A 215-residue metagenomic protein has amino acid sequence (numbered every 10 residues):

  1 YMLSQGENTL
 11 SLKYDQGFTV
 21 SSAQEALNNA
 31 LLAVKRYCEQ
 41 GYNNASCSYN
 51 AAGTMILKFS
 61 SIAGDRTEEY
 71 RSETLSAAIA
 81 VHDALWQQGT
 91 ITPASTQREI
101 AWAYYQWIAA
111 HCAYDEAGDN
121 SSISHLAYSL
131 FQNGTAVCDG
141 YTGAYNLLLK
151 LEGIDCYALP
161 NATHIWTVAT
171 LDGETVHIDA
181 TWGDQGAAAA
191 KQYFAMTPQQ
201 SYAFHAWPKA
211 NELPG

Functional and structural regions predicted by a protein language model:
Y1-A84, W182: Linear, non-domain "peripheral" regions
S11-L12, K58, A109-H111, D115-S122 (+2 more regions): Repeated polar recognition positions within modular binding domains
G17-F18, G64, A110-D115, A136-C138 (+2 more regions): Solvent-exposed loop/turn segments at secondary-structure junctions within structured extracellular/periplasmic domains
Y70-L130: Secondary-structure boundary elements
A127-Y141: A short, highly charged nucleic-acid-interacting micro-segment common to nuclease and nuclease-linked defense proteins
G140-A203: Hydrophobic/aromatic-rich core segments of domains that either
A206-W207, E212-G215: Charged, amphipathic alpha-helical linkers/stalks
